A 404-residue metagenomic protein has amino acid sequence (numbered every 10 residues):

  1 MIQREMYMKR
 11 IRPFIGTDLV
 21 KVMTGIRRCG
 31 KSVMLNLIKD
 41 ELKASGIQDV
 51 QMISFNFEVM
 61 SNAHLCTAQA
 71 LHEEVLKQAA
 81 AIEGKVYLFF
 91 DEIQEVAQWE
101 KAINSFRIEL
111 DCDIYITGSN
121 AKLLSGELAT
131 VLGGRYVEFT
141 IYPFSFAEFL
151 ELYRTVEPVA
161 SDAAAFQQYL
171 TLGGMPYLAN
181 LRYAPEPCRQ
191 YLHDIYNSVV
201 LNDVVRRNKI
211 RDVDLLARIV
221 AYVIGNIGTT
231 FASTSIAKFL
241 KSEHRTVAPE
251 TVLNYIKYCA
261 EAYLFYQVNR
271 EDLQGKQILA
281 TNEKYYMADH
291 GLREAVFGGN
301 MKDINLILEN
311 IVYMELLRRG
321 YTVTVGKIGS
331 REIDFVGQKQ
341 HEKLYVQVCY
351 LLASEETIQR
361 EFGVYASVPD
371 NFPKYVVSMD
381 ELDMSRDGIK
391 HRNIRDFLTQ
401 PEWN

Functional and structural regions predicted by a protein language model:
I2-G16: Pre-Walker A adenine-sensing motif
M23: Hydrophobic anchor at the beta1->P-loop junction of P-loop NTPases
K31: Conserved lysine of the Walker
M34, I38: Hydrophobic positions on the alpha1 helix immediately C-terminal to the Walker A/P-loop
S54-G84: Short glycine-rich substrate-engagement loop in P-loop NTPases that contacts/grips substrate
A121, G126-T230: Interdomain motor-coupling "hinge/lid" segment immediately C-terminal to the ATP-binding subdomain of NTP-driven enzymes
Y183-E342: Accessory nucleic acid-recognition modules appended to NTPase machines
G326, Y350-R395: Catalytic cores of nucleic-acid endonucleases
